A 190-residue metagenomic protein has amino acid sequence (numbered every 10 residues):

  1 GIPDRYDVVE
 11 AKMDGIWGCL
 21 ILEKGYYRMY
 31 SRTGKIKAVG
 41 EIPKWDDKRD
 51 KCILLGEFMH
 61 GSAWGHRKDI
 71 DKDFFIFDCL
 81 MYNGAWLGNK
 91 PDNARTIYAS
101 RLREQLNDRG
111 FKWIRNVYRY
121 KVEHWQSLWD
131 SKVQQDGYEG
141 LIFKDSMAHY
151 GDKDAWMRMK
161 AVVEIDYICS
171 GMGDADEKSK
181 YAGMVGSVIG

Functional and structural regions predicted by a protein language model:
G1-K35, G65-I70, Y82, E104-I189: Nucleic-acid 5′ end/cap handling module spanning
K24-R67: Conserved loop->alpha-helix
G40, W64-D73, A85-K90: Short, conserved acidic/polar surface loops in the N-terminal third of protein domains
E41, Y98, H124-L128: Exposed alpha-helical structural elements
K51-I53, D71-I76, S187: Extracellular structured ligand-interaction cores
G56, F77, F143: Active-site flanking residues adjacent to catalytic metal/cofactor-binding acidic residues
F75-L106: Hydrophobic alpha-helical segments and helix pairs
